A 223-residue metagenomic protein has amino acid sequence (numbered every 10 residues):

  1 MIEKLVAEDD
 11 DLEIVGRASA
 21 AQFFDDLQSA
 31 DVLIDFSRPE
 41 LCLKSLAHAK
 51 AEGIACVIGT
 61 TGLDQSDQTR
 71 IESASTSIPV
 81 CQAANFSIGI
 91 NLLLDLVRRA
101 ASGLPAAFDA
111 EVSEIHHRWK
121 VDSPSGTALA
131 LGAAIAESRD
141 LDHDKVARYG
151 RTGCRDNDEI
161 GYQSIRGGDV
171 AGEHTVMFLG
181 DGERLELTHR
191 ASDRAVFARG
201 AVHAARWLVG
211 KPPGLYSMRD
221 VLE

Functional and structural regions predicted by a protein language model:
M1-L27, A106-E223: C-terminal substrate-binding/catalytic lobe of Rossmann-fold NAD(P)-dependent oxidoreductases
Q28-S29, S77: Alpha-helix C-terminal capping/helix-to-coil transition sites in glycosyltransferase folds
L33-I34, V57: N-terminal Rossmann-like NAD(P) cofactor-binding module of classical short-chain dehydrogenase/reductase
D35-F36, D122: Residue-level marker of alpha-helix boundaries and capping positions
S37-E52, G59-Q82, I88-A101: Rossmann-fold NAD(P)-binding glycine/threonine-rich loop
S77-D109, S113-L129: Rossmann-fold dinucleotide-binding core
